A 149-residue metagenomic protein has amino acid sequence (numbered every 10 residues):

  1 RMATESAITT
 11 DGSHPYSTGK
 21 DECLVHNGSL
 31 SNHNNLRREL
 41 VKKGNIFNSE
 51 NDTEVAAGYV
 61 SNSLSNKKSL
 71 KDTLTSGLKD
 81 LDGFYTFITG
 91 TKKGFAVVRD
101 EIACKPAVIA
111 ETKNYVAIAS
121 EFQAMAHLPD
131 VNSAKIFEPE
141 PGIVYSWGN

Functional and structural regions predicted by a protein language model:
R1-N149: Conserved short alpha-helical segments that host acidic/polar catalytic motifs at enzyme active sites
